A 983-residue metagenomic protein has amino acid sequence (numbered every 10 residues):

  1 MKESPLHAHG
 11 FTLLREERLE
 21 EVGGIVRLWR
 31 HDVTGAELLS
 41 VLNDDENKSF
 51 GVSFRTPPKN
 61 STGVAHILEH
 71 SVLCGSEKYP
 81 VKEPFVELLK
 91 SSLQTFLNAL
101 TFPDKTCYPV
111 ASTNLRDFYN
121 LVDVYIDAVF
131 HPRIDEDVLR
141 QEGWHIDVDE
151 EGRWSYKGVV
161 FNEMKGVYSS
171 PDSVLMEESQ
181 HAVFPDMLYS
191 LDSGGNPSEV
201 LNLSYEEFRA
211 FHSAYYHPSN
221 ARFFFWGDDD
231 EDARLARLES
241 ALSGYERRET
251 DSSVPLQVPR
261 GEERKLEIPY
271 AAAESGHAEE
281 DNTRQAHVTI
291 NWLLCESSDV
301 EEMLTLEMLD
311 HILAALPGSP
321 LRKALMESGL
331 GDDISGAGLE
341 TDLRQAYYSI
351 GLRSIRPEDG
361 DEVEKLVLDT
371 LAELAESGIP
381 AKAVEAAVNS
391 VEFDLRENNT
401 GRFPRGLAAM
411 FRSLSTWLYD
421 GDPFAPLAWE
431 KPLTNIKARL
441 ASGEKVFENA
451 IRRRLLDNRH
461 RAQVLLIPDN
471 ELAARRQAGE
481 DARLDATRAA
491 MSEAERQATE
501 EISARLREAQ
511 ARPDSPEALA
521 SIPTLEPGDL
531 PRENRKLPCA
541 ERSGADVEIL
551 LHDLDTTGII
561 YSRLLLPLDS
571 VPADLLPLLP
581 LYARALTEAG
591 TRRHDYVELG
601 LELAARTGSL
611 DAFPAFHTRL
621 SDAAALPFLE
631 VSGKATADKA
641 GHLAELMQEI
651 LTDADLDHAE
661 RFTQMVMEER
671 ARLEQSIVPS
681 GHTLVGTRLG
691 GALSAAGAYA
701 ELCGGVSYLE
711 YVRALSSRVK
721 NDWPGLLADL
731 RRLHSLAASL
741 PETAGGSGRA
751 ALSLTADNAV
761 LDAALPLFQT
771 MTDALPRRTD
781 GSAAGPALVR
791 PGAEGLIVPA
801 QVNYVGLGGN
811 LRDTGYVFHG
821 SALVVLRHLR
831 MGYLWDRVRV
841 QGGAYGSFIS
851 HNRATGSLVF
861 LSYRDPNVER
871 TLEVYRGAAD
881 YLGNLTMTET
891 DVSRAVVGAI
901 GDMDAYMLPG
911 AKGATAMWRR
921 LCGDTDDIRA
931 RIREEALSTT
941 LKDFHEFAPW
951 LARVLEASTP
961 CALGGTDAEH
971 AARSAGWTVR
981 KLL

Functional and structural regions predicted by a protein language model:
M1-S49: Non-catalytic terminal extensions that flank enzyme cores
L42-D44, G51-S53, F161, K165 (+8 more regions): His/Glu-based metal-binding/catalytic segments typifying zinc-dependent metallopeptidases
N47-P57, E83-H131, V138-D147, S173-S198 (+13 more regions): M16 family metallopeptidases and their MPP-like homologs
V64, L68-V72, Y582: Active-site His/Glu-centered metal-binding helix of metallohydrolases
I146-N220, F224-H277, N282-R284, T289: Hydrophobic, small-residue-rich alpha-helical packing segments that form membrane-like cores
R209-S240, L727-F768, E956: Non-catalytic, conformational "gating/processing" segments within enzyme and secreted inhibitor domains
R222, E231-S252, S377, D457-H460 (+2 more regions): Extended, regular secondary-structure scaffolds
S938-L983: In a subset of proteins, long, contiguous C-terminal domains/tails are tracked
